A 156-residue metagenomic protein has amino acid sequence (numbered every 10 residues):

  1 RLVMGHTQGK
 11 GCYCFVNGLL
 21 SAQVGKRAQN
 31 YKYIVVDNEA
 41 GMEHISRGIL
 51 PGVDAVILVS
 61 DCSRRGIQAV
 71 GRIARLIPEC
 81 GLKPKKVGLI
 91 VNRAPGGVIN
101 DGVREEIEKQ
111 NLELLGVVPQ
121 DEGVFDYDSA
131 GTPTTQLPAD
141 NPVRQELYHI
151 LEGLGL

Functional and structural regions predicted by a protein language model:
R1-K10: Conserved P-loop NTPase mechanochemical-coupling segment
V3, I90, T135: Residues in well-ordered beta-strands of folded domains
Q8, H44, T134: Short, flexible micro-motifs
Y13, N100, D140-L147: Generic structural signal for well-ordered, non-membrane alpha-helical segments in soluble metabolic enzymes
C14-V117, D126: Conserved catalytic-core segment of NTP-binding enzymes
E122: Acidic phosphotransfer microenvironment of two-component signaling modules
A130-N141: C-terminal boundary of histidine-terminating zinc-finger modules
E146-L156: C-terminal alpha-helix
